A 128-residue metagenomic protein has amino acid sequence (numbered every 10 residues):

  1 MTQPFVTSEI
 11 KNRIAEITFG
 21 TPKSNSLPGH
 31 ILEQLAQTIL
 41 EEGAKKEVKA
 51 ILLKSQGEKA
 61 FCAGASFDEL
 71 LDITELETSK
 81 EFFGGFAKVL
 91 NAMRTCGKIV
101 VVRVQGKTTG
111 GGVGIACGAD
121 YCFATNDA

Functional and structural regions predicted by a protein language model:
M1-K54, N91: Conserved CoA-thioester-binding segment of acyl-CoA-metabolizing enzymes
F5, S55-V89, T108: Glycine- (often His-adjacent) and acidic-residue-rich active-site loop that binds/positions the CoA thioester
I17, L53, S66, I115-C117: Hydrophobic/aromatic residues within transmembrane alpha-helices of multi-pass small-molecule transporters
K23, G57, D127-A128: A generic "binding-loop/recognition-motif" signal
T38-E41, E81, G85-G97: Catalytic-core regions built around general acid/base machinery
V89-A128: Glycine-rich beta-to-alpha active-site loop
